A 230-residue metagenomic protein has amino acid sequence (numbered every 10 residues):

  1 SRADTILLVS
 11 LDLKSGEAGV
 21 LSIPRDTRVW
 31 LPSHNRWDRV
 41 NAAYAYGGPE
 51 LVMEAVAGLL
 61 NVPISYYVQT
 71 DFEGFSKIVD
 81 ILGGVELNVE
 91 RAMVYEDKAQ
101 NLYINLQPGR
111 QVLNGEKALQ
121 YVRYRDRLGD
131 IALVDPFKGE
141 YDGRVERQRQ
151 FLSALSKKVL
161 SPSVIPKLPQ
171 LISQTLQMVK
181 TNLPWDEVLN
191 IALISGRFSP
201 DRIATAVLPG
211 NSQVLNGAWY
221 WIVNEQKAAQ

Functional and structural regions predicted by a protein language model:
S1-Q230: Non-catalytic, solvent-exposed segments at the cell envelope interface
